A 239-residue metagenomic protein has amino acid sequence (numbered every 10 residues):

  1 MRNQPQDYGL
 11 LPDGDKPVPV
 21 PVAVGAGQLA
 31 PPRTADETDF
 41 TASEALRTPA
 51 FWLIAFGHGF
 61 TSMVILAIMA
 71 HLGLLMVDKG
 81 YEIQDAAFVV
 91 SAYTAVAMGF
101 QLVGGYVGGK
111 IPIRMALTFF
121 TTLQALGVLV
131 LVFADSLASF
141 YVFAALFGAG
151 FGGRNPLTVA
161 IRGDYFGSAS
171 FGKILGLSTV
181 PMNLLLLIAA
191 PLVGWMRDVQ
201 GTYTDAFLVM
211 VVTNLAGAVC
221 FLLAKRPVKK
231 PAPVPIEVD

Functional and structural regions predicted by a protein language model:
M1-L29, C220-K225: C-terminal membrane-cytosol helix-exit motif in multi-pass small-molecule transporters
M1-R2, V211-D239: Multi-pass alpha-helical transporter architecture, strongest for 12-TM Major Facilitator/SLC carriers used
S43-Y106, A189, V193: Extracytoplasmic gate region of multi-pass secondary transporters
M115-L129: Structural signature of the two symmetry-related core transmembrane helices
A138-L146: Paired small-residue
G153-F166: Intracellular juxtamembrane helix-capping segments at the cytosolic ends of symmetry-related transmembrane helices
Y165-Q200: A late C-terminal transmembrane helix in Major Facilitator Superfamily
W195-V212: A membrane-interface helix-boundary motif in multi-pass transporters
